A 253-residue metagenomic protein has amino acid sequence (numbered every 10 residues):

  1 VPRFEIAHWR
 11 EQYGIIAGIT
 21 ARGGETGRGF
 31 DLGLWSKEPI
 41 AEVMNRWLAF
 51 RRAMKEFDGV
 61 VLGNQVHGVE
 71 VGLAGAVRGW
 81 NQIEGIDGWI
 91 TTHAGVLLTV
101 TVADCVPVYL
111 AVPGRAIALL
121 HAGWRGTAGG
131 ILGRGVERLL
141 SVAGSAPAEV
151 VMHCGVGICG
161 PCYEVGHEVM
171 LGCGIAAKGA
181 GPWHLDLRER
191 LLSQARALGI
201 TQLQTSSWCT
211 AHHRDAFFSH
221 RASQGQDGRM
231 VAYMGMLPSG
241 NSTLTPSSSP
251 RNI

Functional and structural regions predicted by a protein language model:
V1-I253: Active-site microenvironment for binding and transforming phosphate-containing groups
